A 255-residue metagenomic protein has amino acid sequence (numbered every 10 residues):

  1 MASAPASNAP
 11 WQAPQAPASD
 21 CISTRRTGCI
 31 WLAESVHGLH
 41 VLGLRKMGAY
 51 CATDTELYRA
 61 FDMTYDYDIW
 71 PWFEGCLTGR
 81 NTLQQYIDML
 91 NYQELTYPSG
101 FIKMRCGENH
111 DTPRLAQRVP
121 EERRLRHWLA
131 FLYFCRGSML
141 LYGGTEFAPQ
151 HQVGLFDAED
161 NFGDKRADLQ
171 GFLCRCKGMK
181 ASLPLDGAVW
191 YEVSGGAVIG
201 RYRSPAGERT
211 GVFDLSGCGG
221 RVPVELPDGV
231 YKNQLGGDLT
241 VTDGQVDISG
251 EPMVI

Functional and structural regions predicted by a protein language model:
A2-S99, K103, P120-E122, F131 (+5 more regions): Active-site-proximal helices and loops of the catalytic beta/alpha 8
W31-A33, M104-C106, M139-G143: Hydrophobic faces of well-ordered beta-strands that scaffold small-molecule active sites in alpha/beta enzyme cores
R114, R136, K180-P184: Alpha-helix capping/termination and helix-coil
L129-L132, R136-Q150: Substrate-binding cleft of secreted/luminal carbohydrate-active enzymes
V193-G196, T242-G244: Ser/Thr- and Asn-enriched, surface-exposed coil loops between beta-strands
V241-I255: C-terminal beta-strand-rich structural cap/linker in extracellular carbohydrate-active enzymes
